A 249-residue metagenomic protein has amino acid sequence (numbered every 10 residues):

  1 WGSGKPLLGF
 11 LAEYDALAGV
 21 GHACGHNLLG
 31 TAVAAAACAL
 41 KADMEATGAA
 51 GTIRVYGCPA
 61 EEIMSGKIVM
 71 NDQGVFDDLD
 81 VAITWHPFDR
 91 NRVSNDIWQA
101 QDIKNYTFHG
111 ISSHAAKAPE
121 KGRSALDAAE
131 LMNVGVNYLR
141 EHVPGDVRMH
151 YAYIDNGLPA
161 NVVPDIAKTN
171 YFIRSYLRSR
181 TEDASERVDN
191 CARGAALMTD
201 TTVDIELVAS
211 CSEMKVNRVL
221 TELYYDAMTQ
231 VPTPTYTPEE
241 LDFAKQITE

Functional and structural regions predicted by a protein language model:
W1-K5, I111, L177: Short loop segments at secondary-structure junctions
W1-V20, A34, A39-A50: Histidine-rich, glycine-flanked metal-binding segment
K5, G19, T31, S65-G66 (+3 more regions): Residues that form or flank phosphate/diphosphate-binding pockets in enzymes that use nucleotide phosphates
D15-A23, N27-L28, M44-P164, R174: Histidine/acidic-residue-rich, glycine-tolerant segments that coordinate divalent metal ions
G30-A35, A39, M70, Y224: Cytochrome P450 catalytic-core helices
L126, E130-E249: Metal-dependent amide/peptide-bond hydrolase catalytic core, centered on the "pita-bread" metallohydrolase fold
